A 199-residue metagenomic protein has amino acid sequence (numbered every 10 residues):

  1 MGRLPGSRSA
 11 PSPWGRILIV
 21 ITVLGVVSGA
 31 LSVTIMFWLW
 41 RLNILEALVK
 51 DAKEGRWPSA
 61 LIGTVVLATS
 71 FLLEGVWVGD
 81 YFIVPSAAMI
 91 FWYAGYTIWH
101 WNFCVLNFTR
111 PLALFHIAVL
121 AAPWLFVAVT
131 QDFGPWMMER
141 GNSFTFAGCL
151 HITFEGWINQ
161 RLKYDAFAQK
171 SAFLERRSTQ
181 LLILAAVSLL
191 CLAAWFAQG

Functional and structural regions predicted by a protein language model:
M1-R56, T145, Q160-G199: N-terminal topogenic module of multi-pass integral membrane proteins
L31-F146: Generic multipass alpha-helical transmembrane bundles of integral membrane proteins
A128-Q131, I158, L162: Membrane-interacting alpha-helical segments
